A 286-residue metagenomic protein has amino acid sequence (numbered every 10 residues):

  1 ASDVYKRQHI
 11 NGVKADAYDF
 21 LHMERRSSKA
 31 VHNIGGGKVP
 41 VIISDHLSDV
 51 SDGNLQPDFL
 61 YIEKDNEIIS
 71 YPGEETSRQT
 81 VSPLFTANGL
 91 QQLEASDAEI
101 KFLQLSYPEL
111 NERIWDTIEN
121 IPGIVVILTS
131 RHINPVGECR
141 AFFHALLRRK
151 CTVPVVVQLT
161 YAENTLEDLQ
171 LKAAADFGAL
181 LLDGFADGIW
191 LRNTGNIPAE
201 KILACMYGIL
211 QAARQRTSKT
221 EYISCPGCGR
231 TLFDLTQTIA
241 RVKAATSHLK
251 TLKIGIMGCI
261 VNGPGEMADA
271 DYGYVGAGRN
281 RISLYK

Functional and structural regions predicted by a protein language model:
A1-Y5: Short, small-residue-biased leader/transition segments that mark boundaries at the very start of proteins
R7-V13, Y18-G137: Active-site beta->alpha loop and helix N-cap motifs at the rims of alpha/beta catalytic domains
Q91-A179, N193-T194, P198-C205: Helix-rich catalytic cores of soluble enzyme domains
E138-F143, L147-N164, A199, Q215-G258: Small-residue-enriched alpha-helical segments and adjacent helix-cap loops that form tight helix-helix packing
L180, C225, C259, M267: Conserved, mostly hydrophobic/aromatic
D183-I197, G276-Y285: Glycine-rich phosphate-binding active-site loops on the catalytic face of alpha/beta enzymes
W190-S218, C225: C-terminal, non-catalytic macromolecule-binding modules
I260-Y285: Nucleotide-binding motor/catalytic cores of P-loop/tubulin-like NTPases across gene-expression machines
